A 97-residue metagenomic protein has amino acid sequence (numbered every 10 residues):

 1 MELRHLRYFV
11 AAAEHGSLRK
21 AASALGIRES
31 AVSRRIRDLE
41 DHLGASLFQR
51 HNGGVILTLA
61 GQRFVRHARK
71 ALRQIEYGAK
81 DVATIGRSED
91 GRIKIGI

Functional and structural regions predicted by a protein language model:
E2-H5, E29, G61, A68: The N-cap/first-turn positions of alpha helices within or immediately adjacent to helix-turn-helix DNA-binding domains
A11-R28: Short helix-boundary/capping micro-motifs
S17-L18, I36, R50: Helix-turn-helix DNA-binding elements, focusing on the entry/boundary residues of the two helices that contact DNA
S23, D41, Q62: Alpha-helical residues within the helix-turn-helix
E40-L57: A short LG(V/I)-centered, amphipathic sequence patch enriched for acidic residue(s) preceding the LG motif
H42-L43, F64-G86: Alpha-helical linker/hinge and terminal dimerization helices associated with HTH transcriptional regulators
G53, A83-I97: Interdomain hinge and pocket-entrance segments immediately C-terminal to HTH DNA-binding domains
